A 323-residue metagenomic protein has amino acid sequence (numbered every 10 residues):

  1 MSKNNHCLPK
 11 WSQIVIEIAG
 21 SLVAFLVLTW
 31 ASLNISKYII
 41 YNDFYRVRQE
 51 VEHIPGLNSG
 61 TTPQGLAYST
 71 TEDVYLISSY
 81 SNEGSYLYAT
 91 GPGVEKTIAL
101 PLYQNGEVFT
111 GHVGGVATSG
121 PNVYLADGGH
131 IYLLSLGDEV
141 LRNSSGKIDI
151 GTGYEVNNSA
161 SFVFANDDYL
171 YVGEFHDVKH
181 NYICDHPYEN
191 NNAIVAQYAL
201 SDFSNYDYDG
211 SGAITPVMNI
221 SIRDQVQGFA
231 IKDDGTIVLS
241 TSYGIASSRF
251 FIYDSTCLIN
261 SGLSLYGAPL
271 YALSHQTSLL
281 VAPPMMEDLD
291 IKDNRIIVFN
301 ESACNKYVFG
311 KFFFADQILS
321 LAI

Functional and structural regions predicted by a protein language model:
V51-S85: Beta-strand-rich domains and repeat architectures in extracellular enzymes and scaffolds, especially beta-propellers
I54-S59, L100-V108, G151-V156, V217-I222 (+1 more regions): Surface loop/turn motifs at the tips and blade-to-blade linkers of beta-strand repeat domains
G60-A67, V108-G115, Y154-A165, R223-G228 (+1 more regions): Repeated scaffold domains used in trafficking and secretory/extracellular systems, primarily beta-propellers
Y68-E72, T118-G120, A165-D167, I231-D234 (+1 more regions): Residue-level detector of Asp-centered blade-edge/turn motifs that repeat once per structural unit in beta-propeller
E83-Y88, H130-D138, K179-A199, I245-T256 (+1 more regions): Structural motif
V94-P121: Blade-loop segments of beta-propeller domains
N219-Y266: Loop/turn-rich, solvent-exposed surfaces of beta-rich toroidal or solenoidal domains
S261-K292: Conserved blade-ending motifs and adjacent loop-strand segments that build the rim/top face of beta-propeller domains
